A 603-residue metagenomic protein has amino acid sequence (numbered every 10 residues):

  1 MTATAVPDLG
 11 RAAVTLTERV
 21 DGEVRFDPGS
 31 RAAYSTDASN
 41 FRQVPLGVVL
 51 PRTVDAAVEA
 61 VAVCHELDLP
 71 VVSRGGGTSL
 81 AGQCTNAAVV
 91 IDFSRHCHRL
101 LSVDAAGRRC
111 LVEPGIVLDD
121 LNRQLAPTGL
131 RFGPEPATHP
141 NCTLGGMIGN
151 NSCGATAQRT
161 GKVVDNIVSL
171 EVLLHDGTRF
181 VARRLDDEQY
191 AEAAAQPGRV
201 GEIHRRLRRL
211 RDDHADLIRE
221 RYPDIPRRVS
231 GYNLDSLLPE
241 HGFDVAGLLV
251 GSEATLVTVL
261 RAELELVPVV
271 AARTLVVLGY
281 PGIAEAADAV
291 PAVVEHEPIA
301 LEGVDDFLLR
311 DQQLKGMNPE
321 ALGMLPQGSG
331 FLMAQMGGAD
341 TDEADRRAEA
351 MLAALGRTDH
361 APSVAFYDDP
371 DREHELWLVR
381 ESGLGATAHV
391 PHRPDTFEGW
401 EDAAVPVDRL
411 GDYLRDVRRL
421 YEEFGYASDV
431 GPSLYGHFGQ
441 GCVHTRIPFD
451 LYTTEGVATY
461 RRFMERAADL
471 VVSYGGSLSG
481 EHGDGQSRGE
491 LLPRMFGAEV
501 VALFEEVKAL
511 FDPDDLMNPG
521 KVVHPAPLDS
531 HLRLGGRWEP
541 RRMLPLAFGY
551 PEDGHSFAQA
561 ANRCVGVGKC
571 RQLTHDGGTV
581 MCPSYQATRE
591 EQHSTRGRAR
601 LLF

Functional and structural regions predicted by a protein language model:
M1-A62, E66, G76-R108, A137 (+6 more regions): N-terminal flexible segment immediately upstream of the FAD-binding catalytic core in FAD-dependent oxidoreductases
A3-V6, E23-D27, R74, G133-P136 (+8 more regions): Flexible, glycine/charged-enriched surface loops at secondary-structure junctions
L16, A33, S39-V71, V89 (+7 more regions): N-terminal glycine-rich flavin-associated loop
S30, S79-G82, T138-G145, P226-N233 (+9 more regions): A glycine-rich phosphate-binding loop feature that marks nucleotide/adenosyl-phosphate handling sites
L121, C142-L314, G328-M333, F504 (+1 more regions): Mobile "lid/hinge" segments at catalytic clefts and subdomain interfaces of large enzymes
S169-L170, T178, E192-D212, D216-E220 (+2 more regions): Polar, glycine-rich mid-to-C-terminal structural blocks that act as macromolecule-binding/assembly scaffolds
A262-V269, A287-V290, V294-P394, P432 (+2 more regions): Terminal amphipathic helices with adjacent charged low-complexity linkers/tails
G535-F603: Ferredoxin-type iron-sulfur electron-transfer modules in oxidoreductases and energy-metabolism complexes
